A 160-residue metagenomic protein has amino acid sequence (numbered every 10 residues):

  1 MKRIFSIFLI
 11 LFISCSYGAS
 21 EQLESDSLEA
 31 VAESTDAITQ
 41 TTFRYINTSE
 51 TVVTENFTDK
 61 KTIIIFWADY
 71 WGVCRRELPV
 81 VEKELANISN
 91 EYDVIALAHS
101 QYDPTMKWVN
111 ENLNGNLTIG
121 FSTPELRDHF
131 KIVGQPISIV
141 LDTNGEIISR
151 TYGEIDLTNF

Functional and structural regions predicted by a protein language model:
M1-R44, E154-F160: N-terminal targeting signals for export/organelle localization
Q40-T62: A short beta-strand-turn-helix
K60-T62, W67-Y70, G134: Short pre-active-site segment immediately N-terminal to redox-active cysteine/selenocysteine motifs in thiol-based
F66-K83: Conserved redox-active cysteine motifs that mediate thiol-disulfide chemistry, especially di-cysteine Cys-X(1-2)-Cys
R76, K83, P104-E111: Short alpha-helix adjacent to the SAM-binding motif of class I
Y92-P104, G115-P124: Thiol-based oxidoreductase modules, predominantly thioredoxin-like and allied folds used for disulfide exchange
N110-T143: Short, internal strand/loop/helix patches that form the active-site neighborhood or redox-interaction surface
V133-F160: Non-catalytic, surface beta->alpha helical segment in thiol-disulfide oxidoreductase systems
